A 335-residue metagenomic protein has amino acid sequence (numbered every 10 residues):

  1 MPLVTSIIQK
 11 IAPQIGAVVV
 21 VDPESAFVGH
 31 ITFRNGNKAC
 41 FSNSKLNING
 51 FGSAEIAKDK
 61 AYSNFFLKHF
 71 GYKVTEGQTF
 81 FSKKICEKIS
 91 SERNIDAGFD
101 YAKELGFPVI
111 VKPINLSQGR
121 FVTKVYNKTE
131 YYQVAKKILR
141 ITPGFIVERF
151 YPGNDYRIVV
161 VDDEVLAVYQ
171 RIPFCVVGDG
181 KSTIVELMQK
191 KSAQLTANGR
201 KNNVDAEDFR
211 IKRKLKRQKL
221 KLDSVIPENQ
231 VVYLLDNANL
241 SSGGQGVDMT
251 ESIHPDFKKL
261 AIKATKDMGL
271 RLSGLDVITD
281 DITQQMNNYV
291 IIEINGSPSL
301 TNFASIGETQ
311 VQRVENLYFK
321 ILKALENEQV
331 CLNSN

Functional and structural regions predicted by a protein language model:
M1-H69, E87-E92: ATP-binding N-terminal substructure of ATP-dependent carboxylate-amine bond-forming enzymes
I8, G98, A261: Aromatic/hydrophobic pocket-lining residues that form π-stacking "cages" and hydrophobic walls in ligand
E24-S25, F80, N115, I278: Residue-level "edge-of-site" marker
F27-H30, K83-I85, Q118, D281-I282: Short secondary-structure capping/turn micro-motifs that flank functional sites
G29-C40, R157-A167, T283-N302: A short beta-strand motif that forms the metal-chelation/ATP-contact edge of phosphoryl-transfer active sites
N43, S53-V204, P255-K258: Active-site nucleotide/adenylate-binding loops and adjacent lid/helix of ATP-dependent enzymes
K137, I141, Q189-T283, L325: A long amphipathic alpha-helix within ATP-dependent nucleotide-binding catalytic cores
S242-D256, K266-L272, T279-N335: C-terminal active-site "lid" helix and adjoining low-complexity regulatory extension at the edge of ATP-using catalytic
